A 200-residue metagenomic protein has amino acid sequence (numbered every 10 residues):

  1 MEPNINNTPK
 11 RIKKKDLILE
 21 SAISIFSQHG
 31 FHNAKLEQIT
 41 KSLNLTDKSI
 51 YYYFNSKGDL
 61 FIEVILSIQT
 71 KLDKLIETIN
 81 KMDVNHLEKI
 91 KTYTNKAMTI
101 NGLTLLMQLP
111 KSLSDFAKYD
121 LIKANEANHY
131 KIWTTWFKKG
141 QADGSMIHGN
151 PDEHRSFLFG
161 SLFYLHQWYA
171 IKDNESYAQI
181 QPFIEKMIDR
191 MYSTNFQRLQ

Functional and structural regions predicted by a protein language model:
M1-E2, T92, K131-A142, G160-S161 (+2 more regions): C-terminal peripheral helix-coil segments that are non-catalytic and often amphipathic
E2, L17, I25-D59, E63: Helix-turn-helix
K14-A22, I39, V64-I68, L72 (+1 more regions): Generic hydrophobic, amphipathic alpha-helix propensity
S21-I25, I100: Short amphipathic alpha-helical elements of helix-turn-helix/winged-helix folds
Q28-H32, M82, D143: Short coil/turn segments at alpha/beta junctions that flank glycine-rich nucleotide-binding fingerprints
E63, K74-L103, R155-L158, F196-Q200: Hydrophobic alpha-helical connector segments
L87-K91, K123-E126, A142-F159, E175-Q179: All-alpha amphipathic helical-bundle segments outside canonical DNA-binding/catalytic cores that form hydrophobic
M98-T135, A142-S145: Short secondary-structure transition hinges
